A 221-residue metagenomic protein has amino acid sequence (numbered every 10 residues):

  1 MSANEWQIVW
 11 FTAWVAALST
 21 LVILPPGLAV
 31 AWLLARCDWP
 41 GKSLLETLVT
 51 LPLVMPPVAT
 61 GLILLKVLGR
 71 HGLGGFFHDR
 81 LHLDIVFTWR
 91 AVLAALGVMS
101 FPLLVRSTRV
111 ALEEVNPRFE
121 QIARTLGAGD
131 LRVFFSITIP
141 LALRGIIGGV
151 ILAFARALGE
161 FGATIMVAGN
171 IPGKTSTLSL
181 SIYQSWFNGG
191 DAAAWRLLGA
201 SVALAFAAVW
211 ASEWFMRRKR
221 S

Functional and structural regions predicted by a protein language model:
M1-L18, L33-K42, D79-R80, Q184-A192: Periplasmic/extracellular loop-to-transmembrane helix junction in inner-membrane transport proteins
M1-Q7, I165-F206, W210: Interhelical loop and adjacent transmembrane-helix boundary motif in polytopic membrane transport permeases
A3, G61-G97, A168-I171: Membrane-interfacial helix termini and adjacent extracytoplasmic/periplasmic loops of multi-pass transporters
L18-V49, L62-L64, A111-E120, D130 (+2 more regions): Transmembrane-helix boundary motif in ABC transporter permease subunits
L21, V105-T108, L112, N116 (+1 more regions): Transmembrane alpha-helices
G41, P102, R106-A128, I137 (+2 more regions): C-terminal transmembrane helix and the adjacent membrane-cytosol boundary/short C-terminal tail of inner/organellar
M55-T60: Transmembrane alpha-helices and adjacent helix-loop boundaries
